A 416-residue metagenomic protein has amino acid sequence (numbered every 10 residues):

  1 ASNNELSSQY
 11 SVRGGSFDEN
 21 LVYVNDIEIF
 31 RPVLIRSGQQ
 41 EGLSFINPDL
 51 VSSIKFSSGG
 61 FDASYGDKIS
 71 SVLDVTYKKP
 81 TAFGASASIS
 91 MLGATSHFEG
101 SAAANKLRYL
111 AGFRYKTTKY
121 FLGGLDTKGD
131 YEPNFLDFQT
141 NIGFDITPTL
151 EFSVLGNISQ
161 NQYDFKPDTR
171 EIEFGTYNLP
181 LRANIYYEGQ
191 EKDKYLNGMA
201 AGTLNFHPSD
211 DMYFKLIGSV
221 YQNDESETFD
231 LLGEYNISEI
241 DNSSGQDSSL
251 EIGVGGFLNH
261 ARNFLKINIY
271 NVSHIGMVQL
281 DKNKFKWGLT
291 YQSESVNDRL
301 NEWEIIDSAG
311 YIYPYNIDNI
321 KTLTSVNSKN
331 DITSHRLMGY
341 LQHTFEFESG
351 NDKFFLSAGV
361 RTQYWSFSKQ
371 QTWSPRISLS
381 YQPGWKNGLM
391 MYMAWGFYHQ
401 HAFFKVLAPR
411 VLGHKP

Functional and structural regions predicted by a protein language model:
A1-E28: Extracytoplasmic beta-strand/coil segments of soluble accessory domains associated with Gram-negative outer-membrane
S8-S11, Y23, Q39-S44, K55-G59 (+2 more regions): N-terminal periplasmic accessory domains that precede and gate Gram-negative outer-membrane beta-barrel machines
E28-F56: Short acidic/polar hinge/loop motifs at secondary-structure boundaries that mediate gating or recognition
V33, D168-T169, E173, G384-P416: Surface-exposed extracellular loop regions of Gram-negative outer-membrane beta-barrel proteins, predominantly
K68, K106-G123, F135, Y186 (+5 more regions): Surface-exposed extracellular loop regions of Gram-negative outer-membrane beta-barrel proteins
L92-Y115, K128-P167, E191-L216, V220 (+2 more regions): Transmembrane beta-barrel wall of Gram-negative outer-membrane proteins
E151-F152, G156-G202, F206, Q222-Q246 (+1 more regions): Flexible loop and strand-edge segments within Gram-negative outer membrane beta-barrel domains
D247-L250, N259-D352, W395: Outer-membrane beta-barrel transmembrane domain signature of Gram-negative proteins, especially the mid-to-C-terminal
